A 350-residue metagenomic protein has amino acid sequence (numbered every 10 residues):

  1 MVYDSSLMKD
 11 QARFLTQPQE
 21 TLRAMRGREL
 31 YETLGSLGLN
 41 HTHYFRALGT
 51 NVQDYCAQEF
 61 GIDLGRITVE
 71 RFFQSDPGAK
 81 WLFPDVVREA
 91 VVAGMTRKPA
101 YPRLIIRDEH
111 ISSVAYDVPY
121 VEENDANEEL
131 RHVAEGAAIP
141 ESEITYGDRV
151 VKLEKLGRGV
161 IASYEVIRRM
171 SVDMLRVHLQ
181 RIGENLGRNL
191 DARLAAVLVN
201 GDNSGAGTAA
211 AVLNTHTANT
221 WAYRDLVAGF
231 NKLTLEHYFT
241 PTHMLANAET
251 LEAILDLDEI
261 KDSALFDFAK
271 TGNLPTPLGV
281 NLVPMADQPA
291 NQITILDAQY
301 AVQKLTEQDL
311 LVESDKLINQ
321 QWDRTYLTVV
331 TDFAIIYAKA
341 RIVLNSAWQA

Functional and structural regions predicted by a protein language model:
M1-P77, Q349-A350: Intrinsically disordered, low-complexity terminal tails
M1-Y31, K152, A162-Y164, M170-G187 (+1 more regions): Hydrophobic alpha-helical segments and helix pairs
V2-K9, L257-A350: Sequence/fold signature of self-assembling virion shell proteins
G65-L156: Assembly/oligomerization interface modules of large self-assembling protein complexes
E128-R131, M170-S171, A253-L255, I336: Short helix/loop capping segments that flank catalytic or ligand/cofactor-binding pockets
K152, R158-A162, H243, N247: Short, aliphatic-rich beta-strand segments
G157-L235, A350: Alpha-helical scaffold segments that mediate packing/assembly in large oligomeric complexes
N203-L274: Extended, solvent-exposed, turn-rich assembly/linker loops in the middle of proteins
